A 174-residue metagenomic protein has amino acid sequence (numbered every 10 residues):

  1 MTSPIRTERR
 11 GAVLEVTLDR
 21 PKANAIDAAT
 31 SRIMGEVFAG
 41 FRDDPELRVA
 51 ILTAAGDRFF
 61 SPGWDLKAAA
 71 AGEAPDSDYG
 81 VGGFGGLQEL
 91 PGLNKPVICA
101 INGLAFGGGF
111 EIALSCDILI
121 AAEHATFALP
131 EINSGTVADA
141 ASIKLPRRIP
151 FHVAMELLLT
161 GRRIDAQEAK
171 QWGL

Functional and structural regions predicted by a protein language model:
M1-D57, G72: Conserved CoA-thioester-binding segment of acyl-CoA-metabolizing enzymes
M1-P4, G35-A39, G82-Q88, A105 (+2 more regions): A generic local structural motif
V16, L52, D65, I112-A113 (+1 more regions): Hydrophobic/aromatic residues within transmembrane alpha-helices of multi-pass small-molecule transporters
N24, D57-R58, I143, M155: Glycine-centered loop/turn positions within well-structured domains that cap or flank conserved ligand/cofactor-binding
A28-A29, W64, E111, A140: Generic recognition of short, well-ordered alpha-helical segments
T30-I33, A54-G92, N133: Glycine- (often His-adjacent) and acidic-residue-rich active-site loop that binds/positions the CoA thioester
P91-L174: Crotonase-fold acyl-CoA enzyme core
